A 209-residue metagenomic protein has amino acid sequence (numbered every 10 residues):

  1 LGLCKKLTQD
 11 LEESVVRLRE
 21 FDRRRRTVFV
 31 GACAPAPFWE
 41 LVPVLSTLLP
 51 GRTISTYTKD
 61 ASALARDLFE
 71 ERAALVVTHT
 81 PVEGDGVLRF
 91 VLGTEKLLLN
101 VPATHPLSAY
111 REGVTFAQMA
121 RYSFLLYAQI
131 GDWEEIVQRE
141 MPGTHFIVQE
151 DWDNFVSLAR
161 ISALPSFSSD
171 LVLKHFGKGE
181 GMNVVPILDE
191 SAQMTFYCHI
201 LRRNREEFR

Functional and structural regions predicted by a protein language model:
L1-D22: Alpha-helical "hinge/linker" immediately C-terminal to small N-terminal DNA-binding modules
L1-L3, E40, I136-V137, N204-R209: Short amphipathic alpha-helical coupling segments at ligand-binding clamshell hinges and other catalytic/signaling
V16, R23-R66, E206-E207: N-terminal winged-helix
E40-L41, Q118-T144: Secondary-structure junction motif
E40-V44, A61-L97, V101, Y110 (+1 more regions): Short beta-strand-centered segments that line the small-molecule binding cleft or hinge of alpha/beta clamshell
R52-D60, H79, L126-Y127, G143-N154: Short beta-strand-to-loop elements that line the ligand-binding cleft of bilobed periplasmic-binding protein-like
G84-F90, T94-E95, N154-N204: Beta-alpha-beta core module
L88-Q129, Q193-R203: Hydrophobic/proline-rich hinge and linker segments of small-molecule sensing/allosteric domains, predominantly
